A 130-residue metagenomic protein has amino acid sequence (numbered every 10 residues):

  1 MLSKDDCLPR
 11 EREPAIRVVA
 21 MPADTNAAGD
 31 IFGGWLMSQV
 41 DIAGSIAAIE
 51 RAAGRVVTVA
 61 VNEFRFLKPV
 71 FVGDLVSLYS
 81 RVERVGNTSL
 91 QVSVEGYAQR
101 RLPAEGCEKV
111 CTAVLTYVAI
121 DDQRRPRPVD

Functional and structural regions predicted by a protein language model:
L2-A60, V118-D130: Hot-dog-fold acyl-thioester-processing enzymes
K4-I16, F71-L75, E83-D130: HotDog/MaoC-like acyl-thioester-processing domains
V59-P69, S77-V82: Conserved interaction-surface patches within small, structured recognition/assembly domains
